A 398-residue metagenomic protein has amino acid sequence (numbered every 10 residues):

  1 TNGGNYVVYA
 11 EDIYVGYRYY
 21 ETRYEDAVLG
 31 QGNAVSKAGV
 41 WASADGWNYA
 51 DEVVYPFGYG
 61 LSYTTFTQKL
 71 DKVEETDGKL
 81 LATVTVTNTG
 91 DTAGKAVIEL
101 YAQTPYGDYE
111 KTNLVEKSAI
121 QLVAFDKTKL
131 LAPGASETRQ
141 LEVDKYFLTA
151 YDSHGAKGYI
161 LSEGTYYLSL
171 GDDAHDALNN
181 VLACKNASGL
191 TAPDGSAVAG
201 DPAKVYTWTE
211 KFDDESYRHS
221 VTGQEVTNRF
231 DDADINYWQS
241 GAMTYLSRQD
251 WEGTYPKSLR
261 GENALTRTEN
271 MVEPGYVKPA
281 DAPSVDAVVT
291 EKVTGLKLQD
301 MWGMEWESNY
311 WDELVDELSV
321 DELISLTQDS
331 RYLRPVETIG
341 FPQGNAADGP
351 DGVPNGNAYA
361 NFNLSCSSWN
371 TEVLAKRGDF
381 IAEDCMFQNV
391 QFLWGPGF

Functional and structural regions predicted by a protein language model:
T1, Y17, F125, L298-M301 (+2 more regions): Short clusters of hydrophobic/aromatic residues that line enzyme substrate/ligand-binding pockets
T1-K95, Q103, Y109, G158-D173 (+3 more regions): Secreted, periplasmic, or luminal enzymes acting at the cell surface/secretory milieu
T22, G171, D316, V320-L323 (+2 more regions): Sec-exported extracytoplasmic/periplasmic mature domains
T89-A93, P105-D108, K129-A135, M386-F392: Secondary-structure transition/capping motifs at alpha-helix termini and the adjoining loop/turn into the next element
I98, D108-G155: Intrinsically disordered, low-complexity Pro/Gly/Ser/Thr-rich segments with frequent PxxP/GP/PP motifs and embedded
G134, S319, N370: Short, conserved phosphate/pyrophosphate- and ester-handling motifs at nucleotide-, phospho-/glycolipid
V289-G340, A375: N-terminal amphipathic, basic-rich helices that act as targeting or association modules
W302, L333-F398: Enzymes and membrane/adaptor proteins characterized by extended Gly/Ser/Thr/Asp/Glu-rich, aromatic-dotted
